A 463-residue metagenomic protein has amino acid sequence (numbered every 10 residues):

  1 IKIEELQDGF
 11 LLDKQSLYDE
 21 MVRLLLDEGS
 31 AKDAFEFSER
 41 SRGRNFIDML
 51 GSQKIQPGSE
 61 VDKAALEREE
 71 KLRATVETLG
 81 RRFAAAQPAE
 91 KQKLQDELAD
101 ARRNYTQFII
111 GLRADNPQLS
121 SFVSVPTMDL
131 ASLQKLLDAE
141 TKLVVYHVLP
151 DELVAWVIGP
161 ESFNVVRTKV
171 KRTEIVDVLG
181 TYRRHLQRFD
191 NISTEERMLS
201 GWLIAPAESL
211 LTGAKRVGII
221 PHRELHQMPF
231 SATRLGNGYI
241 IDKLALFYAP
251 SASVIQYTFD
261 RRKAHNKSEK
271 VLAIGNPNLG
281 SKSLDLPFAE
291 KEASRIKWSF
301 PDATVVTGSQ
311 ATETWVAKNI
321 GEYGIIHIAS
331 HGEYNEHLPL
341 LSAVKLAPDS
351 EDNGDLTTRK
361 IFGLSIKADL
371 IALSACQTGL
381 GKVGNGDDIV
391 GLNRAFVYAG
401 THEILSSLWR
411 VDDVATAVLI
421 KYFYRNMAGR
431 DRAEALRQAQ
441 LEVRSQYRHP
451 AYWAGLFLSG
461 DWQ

Functional and structural regions predicted by a protein language model:
I1-Y239, K263-N278: Amphipathic alpha-helical protein-protein interaction segments
S41, V144, A155, V217-I219 (+9 more regions): Residue-level detector of buried hydrophobic side-chain packing in well-ordered secondary-structure elements
K93-D96, D100, R223-L225, D260-E333 (+2 more regions): A domain-level signal for caspase-like cysteine endopeptidase catalytic cores and their zymogen-processing architecture
Y146-V148, I220-R223, A249-P250, I274-N278 (+7 more regions): Active-site-proximal beta-strand/loop segments in catalytic clefts of secreted hydrolases
D151-L153, N164, L225-M228, V254-I255 (+5 more regions): Flexible loop/turn segments at secondary-structure boundaries
E161-N164, V170, G180, H222-F288 (+7 more regions): Boundary/activation segment at the start of structured domains
A252-I255, A264, G324-Y422, N426: Catalytic cores of nucleophile-dependent amide-cleaving enzymes
V414-Q463: An often Trp-containing, charged/polar helix-loop segment at the C-terminal end of enzyme catalytic cores
